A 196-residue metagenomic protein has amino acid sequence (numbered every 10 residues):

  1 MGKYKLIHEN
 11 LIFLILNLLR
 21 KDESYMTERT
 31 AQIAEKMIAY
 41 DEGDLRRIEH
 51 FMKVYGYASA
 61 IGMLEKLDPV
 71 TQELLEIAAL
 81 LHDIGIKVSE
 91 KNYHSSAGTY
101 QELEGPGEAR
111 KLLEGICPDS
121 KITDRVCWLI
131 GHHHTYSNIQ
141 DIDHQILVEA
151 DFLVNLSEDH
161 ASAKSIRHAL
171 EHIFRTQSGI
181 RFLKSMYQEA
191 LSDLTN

Functional and structural regions predicted by a protein language model:
M1-S24: N-terminal amphipathic/basic-hydrophobic helices that include classical n-h-c signal peptides and signal-anchor
E23, T27-E28, E42-M52, G56-D68 (+3 more regions): Divalent metal-dependent phosphate-bond-processing catalytic cores, especially two-metal-ion Mg2+/Mn2+ enzymes that act
R29-K53, G85-S95: Active-site flanking loop/helix segments enriched in acidic
V54, Y100-G115: An active-site-proximal "capping" alpha-helix that borders the catalytic cofactor pocket
P69-T71, I122: Membrane-helix interface segments
Q72-K91, G105, C127-H134, D151: His-Asp-centered metal-binding catalytic motifs of divalent-metal-dependent phosphohydrolases/nucleases
E73, A97-Q101: Secondary-structure capping and boundary motifs in well-ordered enzyme cores
